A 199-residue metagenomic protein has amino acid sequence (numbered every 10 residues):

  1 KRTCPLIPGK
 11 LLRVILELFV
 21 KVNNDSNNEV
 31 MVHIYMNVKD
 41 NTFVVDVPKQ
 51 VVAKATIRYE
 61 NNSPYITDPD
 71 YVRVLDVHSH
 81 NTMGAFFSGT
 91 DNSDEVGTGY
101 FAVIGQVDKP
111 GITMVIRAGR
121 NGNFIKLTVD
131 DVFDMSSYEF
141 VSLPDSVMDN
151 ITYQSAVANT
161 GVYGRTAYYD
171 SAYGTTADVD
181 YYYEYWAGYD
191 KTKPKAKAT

Functional and structural regions predicted by a protein language model:
K1-V74, G84-Y173, A177-E184, K195: Conserved beta-strand-loop surface patch within small alpha/beta domains used for substrate/adaptor or ligand engagement
A187: Thioester-forming pentapeptide GCGEQ
A198-T199: Intrinsically disordered, low-complexity regulatory segments
